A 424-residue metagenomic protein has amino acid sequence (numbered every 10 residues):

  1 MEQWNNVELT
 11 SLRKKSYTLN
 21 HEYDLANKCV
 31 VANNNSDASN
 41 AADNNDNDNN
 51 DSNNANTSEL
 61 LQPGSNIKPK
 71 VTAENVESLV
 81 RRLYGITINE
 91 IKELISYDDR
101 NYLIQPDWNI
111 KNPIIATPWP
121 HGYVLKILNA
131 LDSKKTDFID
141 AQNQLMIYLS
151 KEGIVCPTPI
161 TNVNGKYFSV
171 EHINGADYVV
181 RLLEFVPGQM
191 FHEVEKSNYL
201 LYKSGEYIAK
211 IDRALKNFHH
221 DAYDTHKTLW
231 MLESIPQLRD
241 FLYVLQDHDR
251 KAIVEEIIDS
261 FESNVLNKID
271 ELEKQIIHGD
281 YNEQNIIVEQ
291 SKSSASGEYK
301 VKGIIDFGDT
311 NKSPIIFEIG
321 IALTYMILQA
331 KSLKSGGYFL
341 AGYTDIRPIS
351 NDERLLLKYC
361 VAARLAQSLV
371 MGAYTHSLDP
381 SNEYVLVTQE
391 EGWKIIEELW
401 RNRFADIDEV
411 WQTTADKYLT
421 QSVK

Functional and structural regions predicted by a protein language model:
E2-D37, D51-I88: Juxta-kinase regulatory segment immediately upstream of eukaryotic protein kinase catalytic domains
E2-Q3, N20-E22, A26, N33 (+4 more regions): ATP/Mg2+ or Mg2+-diphosphate-binding catalytic cores that bind nucleotide phosphates or diphosphates via glycine-rich
T72-L83, H219-D221, P236-G279, E289-S296: An alpha-helical support segment within catalytic cores of ATP-dependent transferases
D98-W119, V124, P159, E262-I316 (+1 more regions): Active-site acidic catalytic loop and adjacent metal/ATP-binding pocket of ATP-dependent phosphoryl transfer enzymes
P106-H219: ATP-binding pocket architecture of kinase catalytic cores
A130, G165, A176-V194, I235-V244 (+1 more regions): A glycine-centered beta->alpha junction motif in the catalytic cores of kinase/phosphotransferase enzymes
V163, E193-R250, L272-K274: A cross-family kinase active-site recognition segment
I315-P348, A363-P380: Active-site activation/catalytic loop segments of kinase-like enzymes and analogous catalytic loops in related
